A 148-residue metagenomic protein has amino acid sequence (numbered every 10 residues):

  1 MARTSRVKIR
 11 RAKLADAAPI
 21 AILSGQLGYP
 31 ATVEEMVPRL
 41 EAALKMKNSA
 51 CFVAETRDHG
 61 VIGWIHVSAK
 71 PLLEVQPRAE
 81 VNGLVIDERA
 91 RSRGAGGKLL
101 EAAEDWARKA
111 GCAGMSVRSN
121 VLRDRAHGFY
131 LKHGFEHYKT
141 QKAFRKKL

Functional and structural regions predicted by a protein language model:
M1-A15: Conserved N-terminal entry element of GNAT/NAT acetyltransferase domains
R11-A18, I22-P77, D87, L100-E101 (+2 more regions): Acetyl-CoA-dependent GNAT
L84-R91: A short, internal acetyl-CoA/4′-phosphopantetheine-binding micro-motif in the GNAT/acyltransferase core
G94: Conserved G/P- and acidic residue-centered "switch" motifs that form tight phosphate/ATP-binding loops in soluble
G97, V121-T140: Conserved active-site alpha-helix within GNAT-family acetyltransferase domains
L100, A107-S119: Conserved GNAT acetyl-CoA-binding A-motif
T140-K147: Active-site/acyl-donor-binding loops of N-acyltransferases
